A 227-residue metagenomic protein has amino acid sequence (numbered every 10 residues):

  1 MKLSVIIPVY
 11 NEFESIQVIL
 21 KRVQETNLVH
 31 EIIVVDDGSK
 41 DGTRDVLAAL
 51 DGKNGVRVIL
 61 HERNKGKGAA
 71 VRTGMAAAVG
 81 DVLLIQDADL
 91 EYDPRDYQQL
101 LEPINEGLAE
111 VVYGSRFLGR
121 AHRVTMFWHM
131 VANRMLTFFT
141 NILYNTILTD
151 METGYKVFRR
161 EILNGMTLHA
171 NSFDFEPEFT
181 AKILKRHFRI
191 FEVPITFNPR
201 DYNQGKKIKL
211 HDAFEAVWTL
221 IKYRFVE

Functional and structural regions predicted by a protein language model:
K2-S4, E31, E178: Cell-envelope/extracellular polymer assembly enzymes that use nucleotide-activated donors
L3-E12, I19, T26, V35: A conserved hydrophobic helix/loop-capping motif in glycosyltransferases and polysaccharide synthases
E14-V18, D41-L50: Acidic helix N-cap motif at the loop->helix transition within catalytic regions of sugar-transfer enzymes
L20, Q24, V29-S39, I59-H61: Short beta-strand/loop segment that forms part of the nucleotide-sugar
H30-I33, R44-A77: Conserved donor nucleotide-binding strand/loop of the catalytic core
D36-D45, L90: A conserved acidic beta->alpha catalytic loop
R63-A77, V82, P94-F173, P199-I221 (+1 more regions): Acceptor/aglycone-binding surface of glycosyltransferases and processive sugar-polymer synthases
